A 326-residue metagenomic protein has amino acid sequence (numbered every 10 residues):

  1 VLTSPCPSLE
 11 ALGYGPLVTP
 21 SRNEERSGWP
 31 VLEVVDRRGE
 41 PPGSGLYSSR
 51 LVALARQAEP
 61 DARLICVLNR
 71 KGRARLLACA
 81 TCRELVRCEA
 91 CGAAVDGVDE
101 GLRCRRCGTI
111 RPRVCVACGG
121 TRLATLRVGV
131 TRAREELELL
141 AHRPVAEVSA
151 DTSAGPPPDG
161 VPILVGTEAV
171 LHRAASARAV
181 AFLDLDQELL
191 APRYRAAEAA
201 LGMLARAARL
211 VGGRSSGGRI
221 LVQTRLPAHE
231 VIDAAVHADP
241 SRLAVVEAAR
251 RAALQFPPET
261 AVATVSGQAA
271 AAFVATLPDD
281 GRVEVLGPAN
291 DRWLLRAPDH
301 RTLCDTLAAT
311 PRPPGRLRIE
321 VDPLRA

Functional and structural regions predicted by a protein language model:
V1-A272, N290-W293, R325-A326: Inter-lobe coupling/hinge segments of SF2-like helicase ATPases
C91-A94, D280-E284: Short small/polar-residue motifs
F273-D280, T302-P314: Short amphipathic alpha-helices in soluble, non-transmembrane regions that often serve as interface/regulatory elements
G281-G287, A309-A326: Conserved short beta-strand edge segments in small beta-sheet-based binding/regulatory domains
E284-A309: Short, intrinsically disordered low-complexity segments
